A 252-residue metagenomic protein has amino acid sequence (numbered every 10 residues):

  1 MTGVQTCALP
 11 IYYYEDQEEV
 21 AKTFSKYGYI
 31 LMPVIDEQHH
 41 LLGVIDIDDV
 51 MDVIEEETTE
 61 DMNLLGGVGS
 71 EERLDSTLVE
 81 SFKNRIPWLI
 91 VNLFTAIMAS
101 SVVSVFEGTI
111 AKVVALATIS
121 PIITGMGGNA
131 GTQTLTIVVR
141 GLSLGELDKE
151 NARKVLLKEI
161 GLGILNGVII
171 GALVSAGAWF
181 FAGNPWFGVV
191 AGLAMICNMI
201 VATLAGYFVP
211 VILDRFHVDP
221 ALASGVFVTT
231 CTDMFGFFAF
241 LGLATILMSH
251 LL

Functional and structural regions predicted by a protein language model:
M1-C7: Single conserved hydrophobic/aromatic residue that forms the stacking wall/gate of nucleotide- or nucleobase-binding
A8-A117: Cytosolic regulatory modules rich in charged/polar residues
D49-K83, T132-L156, V211-H217: Non-transmembrane, extramembrane segments of multi-pass ion/lipid transporters
W88-A96, I119, I123, G127 (+15 more regions): Alpha-helical transmembrane segments in multi-pass membrane proteins
V102, A115-T134: Hydrophobic, small-residue-rich transmembrane alpha-helices and their short perimembrane loops in multi-pass membrane
V105-S120, A182-L193, P220: Membrane-water interface of transmembrane alpha-helices in multipass transporters/channels
E107-G108, A178-G183, H217-V218, A244 (+1 more regions): Short helix-capping/hinge motifs at transmembrane helix termini and TM-loop junctions
L213-T232: Interfacial loop-to-transmembrane junctions
